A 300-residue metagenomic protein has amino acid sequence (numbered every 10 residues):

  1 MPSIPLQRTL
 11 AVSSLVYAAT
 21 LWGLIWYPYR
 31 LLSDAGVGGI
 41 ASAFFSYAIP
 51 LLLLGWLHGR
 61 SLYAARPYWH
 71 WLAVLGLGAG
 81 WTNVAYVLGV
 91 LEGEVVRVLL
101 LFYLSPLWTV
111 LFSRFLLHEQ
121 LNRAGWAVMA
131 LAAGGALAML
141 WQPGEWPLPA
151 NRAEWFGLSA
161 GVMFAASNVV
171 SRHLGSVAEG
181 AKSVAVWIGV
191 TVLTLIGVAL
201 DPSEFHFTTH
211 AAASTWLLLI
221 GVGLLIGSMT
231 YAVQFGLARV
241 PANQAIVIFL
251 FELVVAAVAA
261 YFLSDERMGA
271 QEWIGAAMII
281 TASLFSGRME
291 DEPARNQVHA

Functional and structural regions predicted by a protein language model:
Q7-A11, G36-I40, A65-W69, W141-M163 (+2 more regions): Juxtamembrane helix-entry segments on the extracytoplasmic side of multipass membrane proteins
L10-A11, L15, D34-W81, W108 (+3 more regions): Transmembrane alpha-helices of multi-pass small-molecule transport proteins
L15, A19, G23-L31, L54 (+3 more regions): Transmembrane alpha-helical segments that form core, pore/gating elements of small-molecule transporters/exporters
L24, S61-R97, A138-M139, L224-V240: Specific transmembrane alpha-helical segments of multi-pass solute transporters/efflux pumps, especially DMT/EamA
A41-F44, A48, V87-H118, A242-Y261: Specific alpha-helical transmembrane segments that line the substrate/conduction pathway and gating interfaces
L54, A124-P143, Q271-E290: Hydrophobic transmembrane alpha-helices of multi-pass small-molecule transport proteins
H58-S61, S105-A130, V254-W273: C-terminal transmembrane-helix exit sites in multi-pass transporters
L99-L104, S171-V190, G227-F262: Helix-helix packing/entry segments at the starts of transmembrane helices
